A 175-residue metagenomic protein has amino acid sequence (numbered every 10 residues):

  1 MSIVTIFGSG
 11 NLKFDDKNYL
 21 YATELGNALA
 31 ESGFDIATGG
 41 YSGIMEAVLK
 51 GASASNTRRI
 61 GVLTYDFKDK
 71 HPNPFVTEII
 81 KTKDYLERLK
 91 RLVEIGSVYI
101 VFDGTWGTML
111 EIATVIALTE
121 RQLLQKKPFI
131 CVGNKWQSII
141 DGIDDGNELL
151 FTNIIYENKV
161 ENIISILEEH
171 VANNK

Functional and structural regions predicted by a protein language model:
M1-I60: Glycine-rich beta-alpha loop segments
G10, G104, K135: Residue-level signal for short, function-critical loop segments
D35-G39, V101, I130-C131: Short catalytic-loop micro-motif centered on adjacent basic/acidic residues
G43-D103, G107-L110: Acidic/glycine-enriched connector segments
L63-Y65, L118-G142, L149-Y156: Short, acidic/small-residue loops that bind anionic groups at enzyme active sites
R91, V98, L149-K175: A charged, well-structured terminal subsegment
M109-T119: Amphipathic helical hotspot of TIR/SEFIR-family domains
